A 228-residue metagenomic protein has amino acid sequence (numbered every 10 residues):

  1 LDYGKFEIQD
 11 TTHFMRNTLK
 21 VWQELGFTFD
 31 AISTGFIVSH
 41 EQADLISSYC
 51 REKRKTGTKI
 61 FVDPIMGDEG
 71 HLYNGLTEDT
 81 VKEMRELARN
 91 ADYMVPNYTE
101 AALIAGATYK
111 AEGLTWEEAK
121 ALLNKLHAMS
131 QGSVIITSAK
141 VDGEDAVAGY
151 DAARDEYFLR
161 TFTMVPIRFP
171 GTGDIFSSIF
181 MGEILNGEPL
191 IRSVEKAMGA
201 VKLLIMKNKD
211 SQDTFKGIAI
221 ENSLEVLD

Functional and structural regions predicted by a protein language model:
L1-N74, A219-L227: Conserved N-terminal subdomain of the carbohydrate kinase-like
L19, G26, C50, R54 (+3 more regions): Structural signal for hydrophobic packing residues in well-ordered secondary-structure cores of soluble enzyme domains
T34-F36, P64-I65, P96-T99, T137-A139 (+2 more regions): Fold-independent oxyanion-binding glycine-rich loops and adjacent beta-strand/coil segments at enzyme active sites
E41, L45, L103-I104, I179: Phosphate- and divalent-cation-binding pockets in alpha/beta enzyme and binding domains that engage nucleotide-derived
G75-Y157, V165, I191, A200: Conserved phosphate/ATP/ADP-binding segment of small-molecule kinases
I167-L190, V194: Short, small-residue alpha-helix embedded
I191-D228: Charged C-terminal helix
